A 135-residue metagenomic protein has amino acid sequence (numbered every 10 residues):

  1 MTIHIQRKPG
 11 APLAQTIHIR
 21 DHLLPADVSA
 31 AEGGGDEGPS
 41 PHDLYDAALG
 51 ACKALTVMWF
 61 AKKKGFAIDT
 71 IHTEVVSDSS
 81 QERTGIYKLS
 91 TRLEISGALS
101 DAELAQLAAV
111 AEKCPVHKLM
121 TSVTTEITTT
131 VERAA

Functional and structural regions predicted by a protein language model:
M1-A47, L55-A135: Extended beta-strand/beta-hairpin segments
